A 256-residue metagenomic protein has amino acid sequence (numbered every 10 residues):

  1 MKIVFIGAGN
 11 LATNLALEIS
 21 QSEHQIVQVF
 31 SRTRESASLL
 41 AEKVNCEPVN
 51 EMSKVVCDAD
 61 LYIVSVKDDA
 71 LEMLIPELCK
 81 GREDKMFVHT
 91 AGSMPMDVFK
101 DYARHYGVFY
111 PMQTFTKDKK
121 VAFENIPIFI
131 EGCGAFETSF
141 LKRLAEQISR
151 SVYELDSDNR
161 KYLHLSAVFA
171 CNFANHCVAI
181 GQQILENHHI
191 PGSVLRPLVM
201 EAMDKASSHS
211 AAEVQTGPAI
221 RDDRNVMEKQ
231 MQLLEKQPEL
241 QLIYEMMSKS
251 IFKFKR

Functional and structural regions predicted by a protein language model:
M1, H24-Q28, D58-Y62, R82-F87 (+1 more regions): Short active-site oxyanion
M1-E51: NAD(P)+-binding Rossmann beta1-loop-alpha1 motif at the extreme N-terminus of oxidoreductases
F5-I6, V64, I130: Hydrophobic Val/Ile/Leu positions in short beta-strands of Rossmann-like dinucleotide-binding domains
T13, L17-Q21, E42, P76 (+3 more regions): Short, well-ordered alpha-helices that flank and scaffold nucleotide-derived cofactor binding pockets
R34-A37, E42-K120: Rossmann-like NAD(P)(H) cofactor-binding subdomain of soluble oxidoreductases
S36, L40-K43, K120-Y162, A170-S207: Internal alpha-helical scaffold of NAD(P)-dependent oxidoreductase catalytic cores
M200-R256: Interdomain hinge/lid region at the active-site interface of Rossmann-like NAD(P)-dependent oxidoreductases
